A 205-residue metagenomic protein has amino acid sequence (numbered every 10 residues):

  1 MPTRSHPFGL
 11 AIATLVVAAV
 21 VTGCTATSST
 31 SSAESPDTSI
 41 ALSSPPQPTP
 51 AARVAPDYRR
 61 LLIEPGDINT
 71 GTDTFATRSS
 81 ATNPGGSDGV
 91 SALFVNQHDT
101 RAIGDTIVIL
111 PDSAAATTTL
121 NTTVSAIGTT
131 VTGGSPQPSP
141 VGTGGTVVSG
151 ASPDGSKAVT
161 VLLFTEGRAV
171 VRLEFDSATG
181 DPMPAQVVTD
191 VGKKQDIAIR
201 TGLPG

Functional and structural regions predicted by a protein language model:
P2-T14: Bacterial N-terminal signal peptides that target proteins for export
V20-G23: C-terminal motif of bacterial Sec signal peptides marking the signal peptidase cleavage site
T25-L93, A185-G205: N-terminal "mature-domain start" segment
D67-N83, A114-L162, I197-G205: Short Gly/Thr-rich strand-loop-strand
G89-L120: A short acidic-to-branched-hydrophobic micro-motif
G89-N96, A158-E166: Short, surface-exposed beta-strand/loop micro-motifs that present aromatic residues
G104-T106, R168-S177: Short, well-ordered beta-strand elements
L173-D190: A short acidic/glycine-rich loop-to-helix N-cap element
